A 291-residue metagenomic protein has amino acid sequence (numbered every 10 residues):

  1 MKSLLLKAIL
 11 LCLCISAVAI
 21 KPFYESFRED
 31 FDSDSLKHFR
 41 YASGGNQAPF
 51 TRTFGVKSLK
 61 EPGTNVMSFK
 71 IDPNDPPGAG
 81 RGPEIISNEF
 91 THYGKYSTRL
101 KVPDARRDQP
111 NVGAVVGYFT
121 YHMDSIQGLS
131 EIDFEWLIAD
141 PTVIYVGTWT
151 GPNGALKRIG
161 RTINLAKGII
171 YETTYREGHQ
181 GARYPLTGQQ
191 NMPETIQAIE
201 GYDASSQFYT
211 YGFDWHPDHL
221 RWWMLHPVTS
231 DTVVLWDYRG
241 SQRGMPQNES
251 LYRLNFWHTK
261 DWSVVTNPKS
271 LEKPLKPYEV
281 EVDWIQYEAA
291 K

Functional and structural regions predicted by a protein language model:
M1-I20: Bacterial Sec-dependent N-terminal signal peptides
I20-K291: GH16 jelly-roll
